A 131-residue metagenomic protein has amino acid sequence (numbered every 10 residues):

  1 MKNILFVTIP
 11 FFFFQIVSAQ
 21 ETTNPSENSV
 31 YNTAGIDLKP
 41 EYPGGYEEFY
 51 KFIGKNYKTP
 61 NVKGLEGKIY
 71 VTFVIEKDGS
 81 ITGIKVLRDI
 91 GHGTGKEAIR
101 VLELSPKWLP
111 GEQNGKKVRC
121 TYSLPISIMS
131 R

Functional and structural regions predicted by a protein language model:
N3-P10, Q15-R131: Charge-biased low-complexity segments
